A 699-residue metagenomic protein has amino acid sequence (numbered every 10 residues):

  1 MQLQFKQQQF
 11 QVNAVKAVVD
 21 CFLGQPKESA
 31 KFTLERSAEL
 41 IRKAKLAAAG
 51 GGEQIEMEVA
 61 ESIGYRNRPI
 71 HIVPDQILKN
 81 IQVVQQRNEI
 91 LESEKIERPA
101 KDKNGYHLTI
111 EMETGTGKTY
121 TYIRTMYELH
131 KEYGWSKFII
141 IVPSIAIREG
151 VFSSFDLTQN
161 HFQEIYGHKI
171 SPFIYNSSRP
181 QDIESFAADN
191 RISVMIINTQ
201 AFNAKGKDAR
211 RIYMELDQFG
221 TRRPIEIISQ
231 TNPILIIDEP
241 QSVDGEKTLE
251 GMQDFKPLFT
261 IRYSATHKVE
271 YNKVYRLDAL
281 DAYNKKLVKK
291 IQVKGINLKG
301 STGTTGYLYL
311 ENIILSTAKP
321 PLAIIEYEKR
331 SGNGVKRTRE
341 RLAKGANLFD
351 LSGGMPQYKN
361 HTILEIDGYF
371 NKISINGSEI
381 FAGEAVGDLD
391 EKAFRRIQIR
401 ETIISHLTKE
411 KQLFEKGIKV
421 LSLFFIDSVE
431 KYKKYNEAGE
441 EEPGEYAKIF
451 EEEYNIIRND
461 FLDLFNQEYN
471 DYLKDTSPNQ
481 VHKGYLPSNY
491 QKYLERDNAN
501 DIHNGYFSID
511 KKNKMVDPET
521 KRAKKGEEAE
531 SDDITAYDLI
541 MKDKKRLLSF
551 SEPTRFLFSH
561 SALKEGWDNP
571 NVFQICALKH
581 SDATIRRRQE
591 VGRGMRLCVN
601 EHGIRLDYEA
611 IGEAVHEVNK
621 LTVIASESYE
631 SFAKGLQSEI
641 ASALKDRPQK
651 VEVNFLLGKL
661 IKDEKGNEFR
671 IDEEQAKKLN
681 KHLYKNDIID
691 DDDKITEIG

Functional and structural regions predicted by a protein language model:
Q2-F5, Q9-K16, F22-P26, R42 (+9 more regions): Helicase-associated low-complexity regulatory tails and linkers flanking the ATPase motor
V18, T125-L129, E590: Hydrophobic residues on the short alpha-helix immediately C-terminal to a glycine-rich phosphate/catalytic loop
E89, E97-H107: Phosphate-binding P-loop
N104-H107, E111, I123-E149: Conserved SF1/SF2 helicase motif Ia
G115: Walker A (P-loop) phosphate-binding loop of P-loop NTPases
K118-T119: Conserved lysine of the Walker
I140-I145, S178, T199-Q200: A short hydrophobic beta-strand->loop->alpha-helix junction that borders the nucleotide-binding pocket of P-loop NTPases
D238-E239, A562: Walker B catalytic acidic pair
